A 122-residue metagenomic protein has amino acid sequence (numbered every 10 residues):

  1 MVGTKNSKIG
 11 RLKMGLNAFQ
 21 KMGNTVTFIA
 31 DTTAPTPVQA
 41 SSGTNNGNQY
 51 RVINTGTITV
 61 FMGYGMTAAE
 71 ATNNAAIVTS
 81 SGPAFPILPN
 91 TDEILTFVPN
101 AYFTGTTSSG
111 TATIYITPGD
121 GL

Functional and structural regions predicted by a protein language model:
M1-A30, T117-L122: Short, intrinsically disordered N-terminal pre-domain segments
G23-N46, S109-G110: Surface-exposed ligand/attachment interfaces on beta-rich extracellular proteins
T25, G47-Q49, N90-I94: Intrinsic-disorder/low-complexity, polar/charged segments enriched in Ser/Thr/Lys/Arg/Asp/Glu/Gln
V26-F28, Y50-V52, V60-M62, I87 (+2 more regions): Hydrophobic beta-strand residues in large extracellular and virion-surface proteins
T44, N54-G56, F97-P99: Short loop/turn positions at the edges of beta-strands in beta-sheet-rich folds
N48-Y50, L95-T111: Noncatalytic modules at the cell exterior or secretory-pathway interfaces, chiefly beta-strand-rich lectin/adhesion
T55-V78, Y115-I116: Short, surface-exposed beta-strand/strand-loop-strand elements in extracellular ectodomains
G82-N100: Beta-sandwich interaction modules
